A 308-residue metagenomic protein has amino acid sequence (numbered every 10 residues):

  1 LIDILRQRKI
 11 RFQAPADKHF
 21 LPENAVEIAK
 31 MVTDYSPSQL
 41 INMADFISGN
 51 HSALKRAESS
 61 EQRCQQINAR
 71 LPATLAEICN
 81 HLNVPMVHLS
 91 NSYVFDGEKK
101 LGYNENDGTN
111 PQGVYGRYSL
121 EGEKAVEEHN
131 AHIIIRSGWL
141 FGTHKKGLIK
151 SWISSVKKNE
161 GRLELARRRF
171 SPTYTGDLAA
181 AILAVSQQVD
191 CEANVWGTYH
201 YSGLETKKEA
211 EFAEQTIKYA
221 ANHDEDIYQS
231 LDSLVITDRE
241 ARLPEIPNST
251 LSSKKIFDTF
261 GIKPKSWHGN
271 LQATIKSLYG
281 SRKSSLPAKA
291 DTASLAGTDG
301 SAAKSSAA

Functional and structural regions predicted by a protein language model:
L1-Q39: N-terminal Rossmann/SDR dinucleotide-binding element
P15, M43-A44, M86-S92, I135-S137: SDR active-site strand-loop-helix element
A25-A69: NAD(P)H-binding glycine-rich loop region in Rossmannoid oxidoreductase-like domains and their noncatalytic homologs
E58-Q66, R70-L71, V94-I135, W139-L140: Catalytic helix-loop patch of NAD(P)-dependent Rossmann-fold dehydrogenases
K124-A184: NAD(P)-dependent short-chain dehydrogenase/reductase
A181, Q188-A241, R282-L295: Mid/C-terminal beta-alpha module of Rossmann-like enzyme folds, strongest in SDR-family dehydrogenases/epimerases
F257, K265-A308: Amphipathic terminal alpha-helices
